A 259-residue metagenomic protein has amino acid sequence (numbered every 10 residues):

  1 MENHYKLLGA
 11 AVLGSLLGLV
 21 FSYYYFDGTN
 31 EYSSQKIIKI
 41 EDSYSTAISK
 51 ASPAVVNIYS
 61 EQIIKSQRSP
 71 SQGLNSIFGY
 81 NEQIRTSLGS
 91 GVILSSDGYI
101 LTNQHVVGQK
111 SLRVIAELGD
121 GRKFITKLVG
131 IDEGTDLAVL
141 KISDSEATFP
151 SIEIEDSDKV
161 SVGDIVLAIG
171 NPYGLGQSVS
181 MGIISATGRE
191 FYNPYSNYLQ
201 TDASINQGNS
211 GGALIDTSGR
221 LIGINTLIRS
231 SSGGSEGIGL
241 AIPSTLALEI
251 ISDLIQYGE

Functional and structural regions predicted by a protein language model:
H4-G9, S22-E259: Serine-dependent protease modules
A11-G18: Core hydrophobic alpha-helical transmembrane segments of single-pass membrane proteins
